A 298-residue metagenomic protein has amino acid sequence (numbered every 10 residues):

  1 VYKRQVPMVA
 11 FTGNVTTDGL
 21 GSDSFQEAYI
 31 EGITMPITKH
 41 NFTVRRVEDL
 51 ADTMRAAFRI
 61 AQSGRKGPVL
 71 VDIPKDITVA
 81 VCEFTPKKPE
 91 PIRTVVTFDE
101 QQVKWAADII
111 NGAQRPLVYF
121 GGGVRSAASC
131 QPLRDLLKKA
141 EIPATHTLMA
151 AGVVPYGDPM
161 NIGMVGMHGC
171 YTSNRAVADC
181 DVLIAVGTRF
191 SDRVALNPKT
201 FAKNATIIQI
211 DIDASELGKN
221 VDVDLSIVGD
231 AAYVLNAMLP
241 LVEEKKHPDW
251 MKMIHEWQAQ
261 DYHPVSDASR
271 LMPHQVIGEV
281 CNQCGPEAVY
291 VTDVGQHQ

Functional and structural regions predicted by a protein language model:
K3-K245, E279, Q283-V289: N-terminal alpha/beta PP-like core and its mobile active-site loop of ThDP/TPP-dependent enzymes
T17, A127, M253-I254, Q260-D261: Intrinsically disordered, low-complexity, compositionally biased regions/tails
L70, K245-W257: Short, flexible loop/turn segments with low-complexity composition
H255-Q298: Active-site diphosphate/adenylate-binding microenvironment
